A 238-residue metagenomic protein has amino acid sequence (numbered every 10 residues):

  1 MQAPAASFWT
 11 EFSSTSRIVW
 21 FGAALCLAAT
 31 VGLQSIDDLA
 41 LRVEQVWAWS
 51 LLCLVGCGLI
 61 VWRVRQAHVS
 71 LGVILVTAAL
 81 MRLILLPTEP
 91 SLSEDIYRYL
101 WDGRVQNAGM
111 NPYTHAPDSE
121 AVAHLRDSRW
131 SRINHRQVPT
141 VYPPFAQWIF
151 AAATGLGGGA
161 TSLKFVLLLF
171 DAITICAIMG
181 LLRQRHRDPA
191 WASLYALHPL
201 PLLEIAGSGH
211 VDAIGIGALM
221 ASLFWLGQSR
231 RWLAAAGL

Functional and structural regions predicted by a protein language model:
M1-I84, R183: Start-transfer (signal-anchor) and selected internal transmembrane alpha helices of multi-pass inner/ER membrane
I36-A40, E89-L92, L202-V211: Membrane-interface helix caps and helix-loop-helix hairpins in membrane proteins
W49-G56, R98, D171-T174, V211-S222: Hydrophobic core segments of transmembrane alpha-helices in multi-pass, intramembrane catalytic enzymes
G56-R63, A152, G159-R185, I216-G217: Transmembrane-helix motifs of polytopic, lipid-linked glycan transferases
H68-V166: Intramembrane catalytic core of multi-pass membrane enzymes that act on lipidic substrates
H68-V73, I178-P199: Transmembrane-helix signature of polytopic, membrane-embedded enzymes that assemble or transfer cell-envelope glycans
Q147, L156-K164, D171, I175 (+1 more regions): Aromatic- and kink-enriched transmembrane "portal" helix at the membrane-lumen/periplasm boundary that abuts
I173-G180, L203, I214-R231: Specific aromatic-rich, kink-prone transmembrane helix
